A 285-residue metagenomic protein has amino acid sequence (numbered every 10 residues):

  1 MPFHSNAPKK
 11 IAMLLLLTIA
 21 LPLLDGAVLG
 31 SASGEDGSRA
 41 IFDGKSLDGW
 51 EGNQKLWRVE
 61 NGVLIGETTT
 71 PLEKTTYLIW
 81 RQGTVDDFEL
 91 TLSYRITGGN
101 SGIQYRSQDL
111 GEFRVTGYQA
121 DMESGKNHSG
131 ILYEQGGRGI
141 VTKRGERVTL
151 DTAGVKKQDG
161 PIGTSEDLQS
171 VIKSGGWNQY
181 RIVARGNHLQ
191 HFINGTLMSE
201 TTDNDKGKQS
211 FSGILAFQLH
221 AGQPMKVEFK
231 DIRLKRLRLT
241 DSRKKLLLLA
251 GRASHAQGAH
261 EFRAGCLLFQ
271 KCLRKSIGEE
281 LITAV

Functional and structural regions predicted by a protein language model:
M1-K9: N-terminal secretory signal peptides that target proteins for export/translocation
H4, G30-A32, K275: Intrinsically disordered, low-complexity segments enriched in Ser/Pro/Gly/Ala and basic residues
P8-K9, L24, A120: Residue-level micro-sites within transmembrane alpha helices that shape and flank functional polar/acidic positions
K9-K10, F262: Charged/polar low-complexity intrinsically disordered segments
A12-G26: Bacterial N-terminal signal peptides
L24, L47, L247-L249: Generic leucine side-chain signal with a strong bias for well-ordered alpha-helical environments
V28-D241: Carbohydrate-interacting regions of secretory-pathway proteins
T240-V285: Aromatic-Pro/Gly-enriched surface loop or interdomain linker that acts as a lid/target-recognition segment
